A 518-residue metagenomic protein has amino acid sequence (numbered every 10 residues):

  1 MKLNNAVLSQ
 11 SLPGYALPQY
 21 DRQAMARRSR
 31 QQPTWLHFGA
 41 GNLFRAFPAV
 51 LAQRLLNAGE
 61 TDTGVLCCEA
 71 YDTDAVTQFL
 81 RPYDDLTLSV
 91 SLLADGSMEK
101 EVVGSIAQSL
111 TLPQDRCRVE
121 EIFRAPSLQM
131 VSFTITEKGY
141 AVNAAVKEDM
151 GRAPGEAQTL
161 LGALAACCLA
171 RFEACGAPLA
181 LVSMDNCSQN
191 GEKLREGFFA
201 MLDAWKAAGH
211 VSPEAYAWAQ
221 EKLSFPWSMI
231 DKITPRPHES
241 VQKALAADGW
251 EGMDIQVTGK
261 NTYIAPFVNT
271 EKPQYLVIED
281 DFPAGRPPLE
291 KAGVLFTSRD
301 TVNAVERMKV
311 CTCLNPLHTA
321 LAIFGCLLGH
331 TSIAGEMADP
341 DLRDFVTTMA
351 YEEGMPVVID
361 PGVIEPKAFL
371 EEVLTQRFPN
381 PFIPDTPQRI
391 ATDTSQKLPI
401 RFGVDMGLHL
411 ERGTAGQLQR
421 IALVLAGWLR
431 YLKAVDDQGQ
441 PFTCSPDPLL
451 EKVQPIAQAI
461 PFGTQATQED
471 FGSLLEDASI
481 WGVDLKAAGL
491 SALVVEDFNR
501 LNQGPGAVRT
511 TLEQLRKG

Functional and structural regions predicted by a protein language model:
M1-G518: Substrate/ligand-engaging "lid" and interaction regions
